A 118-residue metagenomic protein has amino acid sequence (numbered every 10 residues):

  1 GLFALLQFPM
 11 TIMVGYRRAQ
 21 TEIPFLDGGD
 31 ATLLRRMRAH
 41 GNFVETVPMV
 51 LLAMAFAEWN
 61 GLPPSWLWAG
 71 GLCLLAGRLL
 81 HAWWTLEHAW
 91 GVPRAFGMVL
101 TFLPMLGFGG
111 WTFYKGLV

Functional and structural regions predicted by a protein language model:
G1-P9: Alpha-helical transmembrane segments
L2, M37-H40, G70-C73, G97-L100 (+1 more regions): Physicochemical signature of membrane-embedded alpha-helices that form the seven-helix bundle of GPCRs, emphasizing
I12-R38: Cytosolic, membrane-interface loops and tails of multi-pass inner-membrane proteins
T32, R36-N42, E58, L62-S65 (+1 more regions): Juxtamembrane loop-transmembrane helix junctions in multi-pass integral membrane proteins, especially the extracellular
G41-M54, M105: Core segments of transmembrane alpha-helices that mediate helix-helix packing or line hydrophobic substrate/ligand
V50-A53, A57-L86: Mid-chain, well-packed structural core segment of small domains
L80-L106: Interfacial loop-to-transmembrane junctions
G110-V118: Juxtamembrane boundary at the C-terminal end of a transmembrane helix
